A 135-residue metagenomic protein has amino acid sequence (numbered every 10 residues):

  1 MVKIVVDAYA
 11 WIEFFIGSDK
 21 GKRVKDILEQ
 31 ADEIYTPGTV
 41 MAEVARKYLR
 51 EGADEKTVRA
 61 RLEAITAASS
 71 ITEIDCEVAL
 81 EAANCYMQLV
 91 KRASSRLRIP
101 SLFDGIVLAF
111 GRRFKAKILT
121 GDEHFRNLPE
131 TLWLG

Functional and structural regions predicted by a protein language model:
M1-T36, Y48-E63: Short, well-structured N-terminal submotif of metal-dependent ribonuclease cores
M1-V2, Q30-I34, A67-S70, R112-K117: Short active-site oxyanion
V6-D7, T36-P37, P100-S101, D122 (+1 more regions): Histidine- and aromatic-rich ligand-binding microenvironments
W11-I12, M41, A79, F125-R126: A generic structural signal for short hydrophobic patches within well-formed alpha-helices
E13, R46, L80-N84: Generic alpha-helical structural context detector
I71-K117: Active-site neighborhoods of divalent-metal-dependent phosphate/nucleic-acid chemistry enzymes
L108-G135: Acidic, PIN/NYN-like endoribonuclease modules and their adjacent C-terminal/linker elements
